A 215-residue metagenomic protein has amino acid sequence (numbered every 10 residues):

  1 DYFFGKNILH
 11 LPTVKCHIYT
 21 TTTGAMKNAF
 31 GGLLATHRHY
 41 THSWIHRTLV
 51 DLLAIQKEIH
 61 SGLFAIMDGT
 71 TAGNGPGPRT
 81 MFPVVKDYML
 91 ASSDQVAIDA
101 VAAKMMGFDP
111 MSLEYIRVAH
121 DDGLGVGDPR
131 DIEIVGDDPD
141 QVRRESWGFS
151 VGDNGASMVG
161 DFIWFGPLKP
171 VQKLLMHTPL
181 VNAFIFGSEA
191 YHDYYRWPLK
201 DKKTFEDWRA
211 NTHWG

Functional and structural regions predicted by a protein language model:
D1-G215: Extended, low-polarity segments enriched in aliphatic/aromatic residues
